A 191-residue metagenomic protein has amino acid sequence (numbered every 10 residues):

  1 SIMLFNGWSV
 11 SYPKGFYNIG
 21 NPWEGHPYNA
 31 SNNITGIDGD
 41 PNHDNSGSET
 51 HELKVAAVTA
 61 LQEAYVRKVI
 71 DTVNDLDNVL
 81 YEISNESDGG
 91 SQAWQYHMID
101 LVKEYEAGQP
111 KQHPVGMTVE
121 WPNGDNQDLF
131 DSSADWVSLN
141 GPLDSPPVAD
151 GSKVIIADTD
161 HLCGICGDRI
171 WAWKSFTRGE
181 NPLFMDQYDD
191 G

Functional and structural regions predicted by a protein language model:
S1-Q127, D131: Active-site mouth of glycoside hydrolases
Y105, D128-G191: Catalytic-core region of carbohydrate-active enzymes that cleave or remodel glycosidic bonds
